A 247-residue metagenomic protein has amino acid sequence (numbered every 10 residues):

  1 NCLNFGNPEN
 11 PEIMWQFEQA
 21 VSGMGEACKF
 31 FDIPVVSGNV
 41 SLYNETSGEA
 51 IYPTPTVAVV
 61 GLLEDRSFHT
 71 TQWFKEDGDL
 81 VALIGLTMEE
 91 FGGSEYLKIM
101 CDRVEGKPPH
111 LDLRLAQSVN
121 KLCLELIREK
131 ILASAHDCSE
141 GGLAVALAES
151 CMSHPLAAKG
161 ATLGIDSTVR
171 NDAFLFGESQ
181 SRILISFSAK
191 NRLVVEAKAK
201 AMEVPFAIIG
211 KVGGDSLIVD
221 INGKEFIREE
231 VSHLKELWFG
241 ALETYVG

Functional and structural regions predicted by a protein language model:
N1-G6, I13-W15, G25, K29-F31 (+4 more regions): Mobile "lid/hinge" segments at catalytic clefts and subdomain interfaces of large enzymes
I13-A27, F31, V36, V40-P53 (+2 more regions): Glycine-/charge-enriched secondary-structure boundary and capping motifs
A58-E64, H110-N120, T162-V169: A general structural motif
